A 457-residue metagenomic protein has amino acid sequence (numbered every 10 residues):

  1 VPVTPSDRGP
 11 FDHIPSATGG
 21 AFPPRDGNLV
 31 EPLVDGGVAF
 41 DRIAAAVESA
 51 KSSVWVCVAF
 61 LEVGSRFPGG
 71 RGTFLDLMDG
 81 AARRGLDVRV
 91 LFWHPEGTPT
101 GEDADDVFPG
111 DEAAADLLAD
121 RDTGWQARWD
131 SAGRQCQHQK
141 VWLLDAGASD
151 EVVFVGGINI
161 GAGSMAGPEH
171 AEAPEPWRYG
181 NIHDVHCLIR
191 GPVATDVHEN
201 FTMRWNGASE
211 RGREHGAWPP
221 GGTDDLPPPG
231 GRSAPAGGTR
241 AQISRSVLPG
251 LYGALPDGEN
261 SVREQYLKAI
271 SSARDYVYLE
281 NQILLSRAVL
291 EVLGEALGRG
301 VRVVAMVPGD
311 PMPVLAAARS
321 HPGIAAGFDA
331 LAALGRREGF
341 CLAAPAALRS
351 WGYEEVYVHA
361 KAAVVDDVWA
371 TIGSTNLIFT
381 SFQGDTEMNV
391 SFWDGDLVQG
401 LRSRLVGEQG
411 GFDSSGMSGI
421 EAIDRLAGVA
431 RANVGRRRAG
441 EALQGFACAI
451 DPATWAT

Functional and structural regions predicted by a protein language model:
V1-T457: Charged, low-complexity intrinsically disordered terminal segments
